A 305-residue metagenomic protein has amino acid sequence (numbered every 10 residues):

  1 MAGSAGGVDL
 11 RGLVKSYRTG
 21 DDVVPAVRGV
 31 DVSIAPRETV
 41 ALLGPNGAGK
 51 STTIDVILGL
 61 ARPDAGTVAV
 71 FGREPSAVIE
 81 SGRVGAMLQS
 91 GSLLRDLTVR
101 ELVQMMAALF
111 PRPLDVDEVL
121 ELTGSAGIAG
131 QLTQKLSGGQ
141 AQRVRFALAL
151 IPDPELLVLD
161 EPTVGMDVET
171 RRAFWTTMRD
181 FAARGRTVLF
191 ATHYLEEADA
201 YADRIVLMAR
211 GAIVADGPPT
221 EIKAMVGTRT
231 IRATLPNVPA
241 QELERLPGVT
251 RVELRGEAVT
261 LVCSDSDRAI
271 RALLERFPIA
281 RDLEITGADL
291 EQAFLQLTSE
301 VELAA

Functional and structural regions predicted by a protein language model:
G66-E80: Conserved ABC transporter NBD signature motif
Q104, A108, P113-A129: Conserved ABC ATPase "signature" region
L157-E161: Catalytic Walker B motif of ABC-type/P-loop ATPase nucleotide-binding domains
D216-G217: ABC ATPase "signature
T228-A305: Short, charged/small-residue-rich alpha-helical element at the C-terminal edge of ABC transporter nucleotide-binding
